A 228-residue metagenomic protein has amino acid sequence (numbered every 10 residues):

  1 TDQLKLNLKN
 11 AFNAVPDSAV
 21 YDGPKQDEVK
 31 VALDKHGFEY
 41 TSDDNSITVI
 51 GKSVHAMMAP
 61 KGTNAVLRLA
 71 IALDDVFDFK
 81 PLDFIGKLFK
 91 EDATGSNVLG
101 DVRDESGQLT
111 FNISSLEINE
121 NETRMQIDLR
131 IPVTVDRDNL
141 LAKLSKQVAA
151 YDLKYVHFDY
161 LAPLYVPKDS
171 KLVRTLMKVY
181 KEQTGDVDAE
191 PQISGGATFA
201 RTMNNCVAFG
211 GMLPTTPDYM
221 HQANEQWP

Functional and structural regions predicted by a protein language model:
T1-P132: Midchain, well-structured core segments that form catalytic/ion-binding scaffolds
Q3-K5, Y155, C206-A208: Conserved beta-strand scaffold positions in the cores of enzyme catalytic domains, especially in NTP/NDP-utilizing
L6-L8, Y160-L161, V187-S194: Short catalytic/ligand-gating loop segments at beta-alpha or beta-beta junctions within enzyme catalytic domains
N45, M177-P228: Zn-dependent metallopeptidase/amidohydrolase metal-coordination segment
A65-R68, L172, F199, N205: Catalytic-loop motifs flanking and including active-site residues across diverse enzymes
L88-A93, N112-E117, Q126-V133, K154-V173 (+1 more regions): A short beta-alpha structural unit
V135-K154: Redox- and metal-dependent alpha/beta enzyme cores, enriched for Fe-S-associated oxidoreductases and cofactor-handling
